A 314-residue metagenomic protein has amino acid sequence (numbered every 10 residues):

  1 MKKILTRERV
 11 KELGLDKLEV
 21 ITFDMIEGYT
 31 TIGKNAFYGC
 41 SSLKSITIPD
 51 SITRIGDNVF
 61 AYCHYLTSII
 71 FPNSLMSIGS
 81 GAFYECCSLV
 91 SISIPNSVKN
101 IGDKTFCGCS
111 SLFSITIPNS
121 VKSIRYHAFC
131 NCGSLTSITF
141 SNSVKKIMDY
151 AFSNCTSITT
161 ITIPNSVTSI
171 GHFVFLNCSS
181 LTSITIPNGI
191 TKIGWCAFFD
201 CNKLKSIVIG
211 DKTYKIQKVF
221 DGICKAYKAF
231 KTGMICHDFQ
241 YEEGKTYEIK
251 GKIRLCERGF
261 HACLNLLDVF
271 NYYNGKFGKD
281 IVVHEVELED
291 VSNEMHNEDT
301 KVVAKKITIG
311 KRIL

Functional and structural regions predicted by a protein language model:
M1-L5, L15-T31, S41-R54, H64-S77 (+6 more regions): Structural signature of tandem-repeat unit edges
M1-N35, I46, D50, N142 (+3 more regions): N-terminal capping/linker segments that flank leucine-rich repeat
I4-L5, R9, G56, F106 (+7 more regions): Small/flexible residues
D16, T30, N35, S41 (+14 more regions): Compositionally biased, intrinsically disordered low-complexity regions
K34-Y38, G56-A61, G79-Y84, G102-C107 (+4 more regions): Consensus positions within tandem repeat domains that build extended binding/scaffold surfaces
C40, C63, C86-C87, C107-C109 (+9 more regions): Generic recognition of cysteine residues
S45, F83, F106, S134 (+5 more regions): Short beta-strand element of the conserved SAM-dependent methyltransferase core
C63-H64, I69, E85-C86, T105 (+4 more regions): Unusually extended, aromatic-enriched hydrophobic runs near protein termini
